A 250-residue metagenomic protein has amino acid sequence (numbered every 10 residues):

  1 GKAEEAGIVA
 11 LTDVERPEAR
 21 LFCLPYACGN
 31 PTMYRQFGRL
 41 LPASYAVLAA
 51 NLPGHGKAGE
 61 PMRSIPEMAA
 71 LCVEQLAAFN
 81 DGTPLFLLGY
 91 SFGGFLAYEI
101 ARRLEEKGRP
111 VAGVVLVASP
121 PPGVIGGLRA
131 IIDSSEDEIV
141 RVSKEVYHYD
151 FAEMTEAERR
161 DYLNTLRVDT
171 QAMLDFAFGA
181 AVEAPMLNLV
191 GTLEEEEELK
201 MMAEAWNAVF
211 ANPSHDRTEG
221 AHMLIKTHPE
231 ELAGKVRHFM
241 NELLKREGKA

Functional and structural regions predicted by a protein language model:
G1-Y90, F95-A250: Domain-scale detector for complete catalytic domains at protein termini or as standalone homologs
